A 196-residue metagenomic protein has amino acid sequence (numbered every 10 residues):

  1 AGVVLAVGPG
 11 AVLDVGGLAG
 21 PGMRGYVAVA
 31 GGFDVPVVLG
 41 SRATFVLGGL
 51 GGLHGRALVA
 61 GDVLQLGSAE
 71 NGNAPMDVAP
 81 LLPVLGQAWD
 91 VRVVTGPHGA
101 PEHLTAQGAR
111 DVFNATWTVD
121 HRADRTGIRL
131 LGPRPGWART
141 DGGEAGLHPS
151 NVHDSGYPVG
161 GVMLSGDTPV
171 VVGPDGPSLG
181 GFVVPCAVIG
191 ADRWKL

Functional and structural regions predicted by a protein language model:
A1-L196: Conserved "landmark" site that anchors the functional core of diverse proteins
